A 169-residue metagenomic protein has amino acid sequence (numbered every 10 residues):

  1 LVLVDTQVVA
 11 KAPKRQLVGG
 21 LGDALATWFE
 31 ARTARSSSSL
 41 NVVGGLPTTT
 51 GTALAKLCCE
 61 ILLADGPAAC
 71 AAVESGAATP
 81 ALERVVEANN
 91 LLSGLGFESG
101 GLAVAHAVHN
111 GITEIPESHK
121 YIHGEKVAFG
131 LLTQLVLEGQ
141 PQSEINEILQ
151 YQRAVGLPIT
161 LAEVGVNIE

Functional and structural regions predicted by a protein language model:
L1, T6-Q7, K11-R15, G19 (+6 more regions): Surface-exposed loop/turn and secondary-structure junction residues enriched for glycine/proline
L1-T50: A glycine/threonine-rich phosphate-anchoring loop and its flanking beta-alpha core in nucleotide/phosphate-binding
Q16, T79-E83, I159: Short, solvent-exposed positions on alpha-helices
W28, R32-S36, D65, A69 (+1 more regions): A short secondary-structure junction motif
V42-Y151: Active-site segments that bind and position negatively charged phosphate/pyrophosphate groups
Q140-E169: C-terminal charged capping/lid subdomain of soluble metabolic enzymes
